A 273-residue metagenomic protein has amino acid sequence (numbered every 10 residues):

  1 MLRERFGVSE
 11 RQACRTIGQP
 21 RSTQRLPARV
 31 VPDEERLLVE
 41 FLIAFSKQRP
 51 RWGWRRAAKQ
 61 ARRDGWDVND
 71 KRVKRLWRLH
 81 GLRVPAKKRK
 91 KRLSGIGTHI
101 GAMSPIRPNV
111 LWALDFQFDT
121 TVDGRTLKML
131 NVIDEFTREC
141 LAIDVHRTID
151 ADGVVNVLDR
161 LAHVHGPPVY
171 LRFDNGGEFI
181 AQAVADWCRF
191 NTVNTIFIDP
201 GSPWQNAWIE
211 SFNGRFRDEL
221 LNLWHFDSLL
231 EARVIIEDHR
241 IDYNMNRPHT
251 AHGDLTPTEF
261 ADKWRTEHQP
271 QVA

Functional and structural regions predicted by a protein language model:
M1-A273: Charged DNA-binding/catalytic regions of mobile-element recombinases
